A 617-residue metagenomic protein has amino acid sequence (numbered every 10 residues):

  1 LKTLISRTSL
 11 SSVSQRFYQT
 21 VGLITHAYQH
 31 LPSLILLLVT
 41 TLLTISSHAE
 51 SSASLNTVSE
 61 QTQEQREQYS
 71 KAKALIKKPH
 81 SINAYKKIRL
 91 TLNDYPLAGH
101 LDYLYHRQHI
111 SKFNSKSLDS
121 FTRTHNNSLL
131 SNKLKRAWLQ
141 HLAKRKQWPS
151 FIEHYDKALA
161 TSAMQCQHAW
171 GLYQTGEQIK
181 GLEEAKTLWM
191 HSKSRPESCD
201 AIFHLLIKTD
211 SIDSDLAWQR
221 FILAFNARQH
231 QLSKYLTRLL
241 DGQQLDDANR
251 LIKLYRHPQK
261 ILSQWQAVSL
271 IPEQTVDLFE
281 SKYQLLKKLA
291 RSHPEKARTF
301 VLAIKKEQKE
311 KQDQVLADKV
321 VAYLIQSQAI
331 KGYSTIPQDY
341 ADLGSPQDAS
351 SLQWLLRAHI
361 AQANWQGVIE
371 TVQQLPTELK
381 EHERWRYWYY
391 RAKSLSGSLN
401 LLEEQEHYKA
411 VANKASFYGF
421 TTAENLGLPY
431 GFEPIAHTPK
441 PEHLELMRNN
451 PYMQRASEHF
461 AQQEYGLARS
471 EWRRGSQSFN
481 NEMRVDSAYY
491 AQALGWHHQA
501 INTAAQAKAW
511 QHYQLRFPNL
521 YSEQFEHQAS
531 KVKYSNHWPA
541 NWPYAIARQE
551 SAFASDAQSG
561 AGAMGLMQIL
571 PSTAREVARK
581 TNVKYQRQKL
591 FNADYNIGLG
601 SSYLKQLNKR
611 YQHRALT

Functional and structural regions predicted by a protein language model:
P32-L43: Bacterial N-terminal signal peptides
A49-L104, F432-P439, H443-Y452, A461: N-terminal leader/linker segments that initiate helical-solenoid repeat arrays
S59-Q68, H80-S81, N93-H100, K112-F113 (+17 more regions): Generic helix N-cap/helix-start motif at coil->alpha-helix transitions
K73-I82, H109-S115, Q140-W148, H191-E197 (+5 more regions): Helix-turn-helix repeat elements of alpha-solenoid scaffolds
A74, L104, Q108, H141 (+8 more regions): Residue-level signature for tetratricopeptide repeat
N83-I88, N114-R123, W148-K157, I179-M190 (+10 more regions): Alpha-helical repeat scaffolds
D94, Y103, T299, A303-I304 (+11 more regions): Catalytic glycan-binding domains that act on GlcNAc-containing polysaccharides
R145, T175, A227, K331 (+4 more regions): Structural motif corresponding to the intra-repeat A-B loop/turn of tetratricopeptide repeats
